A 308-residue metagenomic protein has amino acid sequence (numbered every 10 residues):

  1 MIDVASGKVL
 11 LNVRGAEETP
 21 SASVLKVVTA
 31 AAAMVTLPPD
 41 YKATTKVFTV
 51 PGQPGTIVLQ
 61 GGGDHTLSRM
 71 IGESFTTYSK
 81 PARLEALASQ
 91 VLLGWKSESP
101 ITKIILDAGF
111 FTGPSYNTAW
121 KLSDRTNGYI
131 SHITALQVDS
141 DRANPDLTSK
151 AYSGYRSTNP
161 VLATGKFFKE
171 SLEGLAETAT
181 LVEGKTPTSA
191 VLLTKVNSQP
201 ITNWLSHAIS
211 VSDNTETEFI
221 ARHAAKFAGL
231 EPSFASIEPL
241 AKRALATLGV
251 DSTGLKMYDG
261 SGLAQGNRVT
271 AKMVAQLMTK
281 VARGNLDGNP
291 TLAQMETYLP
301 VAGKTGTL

Functional and structural regions predicted by a protein language model:
M1-N12: A short, well-structured edge-of-sheet supersecondary motif
G7, S21-P39, L136, F167-S171 (+1 more regions): Active-site SXXK
V9, Q53-E85, S89-T134, D141 (+2 more regions): Mid-domain, small-residue-enriched loop/turn segments at the edges of structured enzyme/sensor domains
R14-A16, A22-L25, D40-K42, G52-T56 (+4 more regions): Extracytoplasmic
V35-P51, A179-E183, G288-M295: Short, well-structured active-site flanking segments
K121-N127, T188-N197, A302-L308: Short, Gly/Ser/Thr-enriched beta-strand-loop segments that form substrate-interacting elements of hydrolase/peptidase
H132, V138-P290: A small/polar active-site loop signature that marks catalytic segments
L248-D251, M295-L308: Active-site Gly/Thr loop motif
